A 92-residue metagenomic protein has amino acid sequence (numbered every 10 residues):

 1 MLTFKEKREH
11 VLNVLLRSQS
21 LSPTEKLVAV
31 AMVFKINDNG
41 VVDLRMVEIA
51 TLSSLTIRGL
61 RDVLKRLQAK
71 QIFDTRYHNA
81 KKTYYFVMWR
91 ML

Functional and structural regions predicted by a protein language model:
M1-L2, Q68, L92: Short intrinsically disordered terminal tails
M1-V47, T51-L52, K82: Short recognition helix of helix-turn-helix/winged-helix DNA-binding domains
E25, G59, R76-Y77: A generic structural-conservation signal
R45, H78-L92: Short, cationic-aromatic polyanion-contact patches
L55-R66: Short amphipathic alpha-helical interaction segments
Q68-H78: A short, conserved structural fragment
